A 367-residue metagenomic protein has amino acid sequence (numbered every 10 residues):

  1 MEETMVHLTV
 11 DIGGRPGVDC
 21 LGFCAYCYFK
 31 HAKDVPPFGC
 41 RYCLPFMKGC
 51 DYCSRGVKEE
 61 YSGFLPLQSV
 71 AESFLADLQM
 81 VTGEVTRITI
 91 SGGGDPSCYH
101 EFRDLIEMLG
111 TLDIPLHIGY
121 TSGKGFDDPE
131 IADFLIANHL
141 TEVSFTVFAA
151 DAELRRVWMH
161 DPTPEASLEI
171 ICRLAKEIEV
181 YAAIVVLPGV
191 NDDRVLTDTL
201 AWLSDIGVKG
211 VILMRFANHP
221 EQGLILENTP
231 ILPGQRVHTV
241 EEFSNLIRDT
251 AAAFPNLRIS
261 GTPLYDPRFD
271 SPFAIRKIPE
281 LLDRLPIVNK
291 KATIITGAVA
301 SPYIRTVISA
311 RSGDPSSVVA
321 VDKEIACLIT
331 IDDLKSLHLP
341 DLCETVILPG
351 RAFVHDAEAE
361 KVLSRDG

Functional and structural regions predicted by a protein language model:
M1-C53, T345-D356, E360-G367: Flexible, acidic/Gly-rich N-terminal and inter-domain linker regions that tether and position cofactor-handling modules
E2-M5, T197, A201-G367: Auxiliary Fe-S-binding modules of radical SAM enzymes
T9, H31-L105, L109-D127, I131 (+3 more regions): Core AdoMet radical
R15, G93-D95, T121-G125, F148-A150 (+3 more regions): Active-site beta-loop-alpha junctions enriched in small/polar residues
G94-C98, K124-G125, A150-E153, P188-N191 (+3 more regions): Short acidic, S/G/P-rich loop/turn micro-motifs used as interaction or catalytic elements
F102-I118, E165-E179, P233-L257: Alpha-helix-loop-beta-strand connector modules within alpha/beta enzyme cores
D127-D133, P188-I206: Catalytic cores of alpha/beta
I170-V195, F216-H219: Conserved strand-turn element in the central/C-terminal portion of the radical SAM core barrel that lines
